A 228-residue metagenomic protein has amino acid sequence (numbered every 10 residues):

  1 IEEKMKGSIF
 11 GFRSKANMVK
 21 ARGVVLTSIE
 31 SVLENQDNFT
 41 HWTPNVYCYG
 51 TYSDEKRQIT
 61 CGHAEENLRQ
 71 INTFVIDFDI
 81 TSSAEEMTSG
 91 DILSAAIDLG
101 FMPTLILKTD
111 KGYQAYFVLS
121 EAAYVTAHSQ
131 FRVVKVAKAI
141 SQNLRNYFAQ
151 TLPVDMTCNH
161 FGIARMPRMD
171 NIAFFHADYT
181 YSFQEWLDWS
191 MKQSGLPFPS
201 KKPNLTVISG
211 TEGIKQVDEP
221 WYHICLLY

Functional and structural regions predicted by a protein language model:
I1-T73, S82: DNA replication initiation on ssDNA origins
E3-G7, A16, T27-D37, S94 (+4 more regions): Polar/charged alpha-helical tracts
T40, T73-F74, T104, Y113 (+1 more regions): A broad, low-specificity signal marking well-ordered, structured residues that form hydrophobic/aromatic
T43, D77, L107, Y116 (+1 more regions): Residues in well-ordered beta-strands of folded domains
Q58-E66, I92-K108: Catalytic micro-motifs at enzyme active sites that drive phosphoryl/nucleotidyl and oxygen chemistry
C61-A84, S89, S120-Y228: DNA replication initiation modules
T104-K111, M156-N159: Short beta-strand
T109-A122: Short, conserved phosphate-binding/catalytic loop or strand-edge motifs used in phosphoryl-/nucleotidyl-transfer
